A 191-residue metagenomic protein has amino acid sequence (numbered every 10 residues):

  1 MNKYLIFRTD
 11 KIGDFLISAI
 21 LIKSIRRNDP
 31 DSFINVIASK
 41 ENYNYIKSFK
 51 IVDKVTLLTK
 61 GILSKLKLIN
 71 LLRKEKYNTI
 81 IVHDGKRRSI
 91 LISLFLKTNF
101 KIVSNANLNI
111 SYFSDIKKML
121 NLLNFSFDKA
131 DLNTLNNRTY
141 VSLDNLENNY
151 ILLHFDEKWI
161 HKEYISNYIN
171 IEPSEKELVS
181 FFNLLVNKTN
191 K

Functional and structural regions predicted by a protein language model:
M1-K191: Catalytic machinery of carbohydrate-active enzymes, primarily nucleotide-sugar-dependent glycosyltransferases
